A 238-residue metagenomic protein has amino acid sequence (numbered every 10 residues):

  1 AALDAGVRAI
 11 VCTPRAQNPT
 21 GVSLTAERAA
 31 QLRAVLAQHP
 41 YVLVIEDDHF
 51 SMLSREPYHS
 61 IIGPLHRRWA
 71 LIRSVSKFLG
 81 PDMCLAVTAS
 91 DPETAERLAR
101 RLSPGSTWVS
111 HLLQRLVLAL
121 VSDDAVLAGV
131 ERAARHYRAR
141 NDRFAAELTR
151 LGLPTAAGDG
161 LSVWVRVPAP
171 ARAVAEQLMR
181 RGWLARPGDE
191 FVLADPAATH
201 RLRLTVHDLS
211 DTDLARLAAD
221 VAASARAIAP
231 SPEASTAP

Functional and structural regions predicted by a protein language model:
A1-S54: Active-site phosphate-binding strand-loop segment of PLP-dependent enzymes
L43, P154, L184: Residue-level detector of anion-binding/catalytic polar loops
R67-A134: Conserved core segment of the aminotransferase class I/II
A89, W164-R166, T205-H207: Short hydrophobic/aromatic beta-strand micro-patches that form the beta-sheet surface supporting nucleotide- or nucleic
A134-A145, L153-R166: Conserved glycine-rich beta-strand-loop-beta hairpin in the small C-terminal domain of fold type I
R180-R181, P196-P238: PLP-dependent enzyme catalytic core of the Aspartate aminotransferase-like
D189-L193: Short, polar loop motifs at secondary-structure junctions
